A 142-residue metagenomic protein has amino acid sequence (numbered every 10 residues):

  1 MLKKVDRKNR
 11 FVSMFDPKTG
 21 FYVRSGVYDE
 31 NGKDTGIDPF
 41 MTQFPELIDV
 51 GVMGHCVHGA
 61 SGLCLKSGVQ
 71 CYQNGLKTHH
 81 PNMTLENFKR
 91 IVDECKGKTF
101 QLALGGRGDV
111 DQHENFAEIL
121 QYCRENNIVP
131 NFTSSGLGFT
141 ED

Functional and structural regions predicted by a protein language model:
M1-D49, K66: Flexible, acidic/Gly-rich N-terminal and inter-domain linker regions that tether and position cofactor-handling modules
S13, L47-H55, G106-G108, E114-F116: Short, charge-rich amphipathic segments
T19, L104-R107: Short glycine-rich loop/turn motifs that provide flexible caps or phosphate-binding loops at active sites
V27, K33, H58, H113-N115: Residue-level recognition of conserved structural "scaffold" positions that shape functional pockets and channels
P39-E86: Canonical Radical SAM [4Fe-4S] cluster-binding loop centered on the CxxxCxxC motif and its immediate flanking residues
I48-V50, F100-L104, P130-F132: Hydrophobic faces of well-ordered beta-strands that scaffold small-molecule active sites in alpha/beta enzyme cores
S67, K98-T99: Short loop/turn motifs at secondary-structure junctions
K77-D93, G108-D142: Canonical radical SAM enzyme core domain
